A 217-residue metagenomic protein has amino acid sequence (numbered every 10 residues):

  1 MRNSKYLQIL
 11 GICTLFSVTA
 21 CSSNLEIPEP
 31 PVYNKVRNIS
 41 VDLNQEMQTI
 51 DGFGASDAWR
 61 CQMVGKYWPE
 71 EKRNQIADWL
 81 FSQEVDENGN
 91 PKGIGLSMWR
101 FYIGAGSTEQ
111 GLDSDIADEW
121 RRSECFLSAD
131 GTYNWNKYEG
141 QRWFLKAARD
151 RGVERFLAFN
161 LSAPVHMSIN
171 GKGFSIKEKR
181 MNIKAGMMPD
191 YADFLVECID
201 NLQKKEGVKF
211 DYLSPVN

Functional and structural regions predicted by a protein language model:
M1-L10: Bacterial N-terminal signal peptides that target proteins for export
S17-A20: C-terminal motif of bacterial Sec signal peptides marking the signal peptidase cleavage site
S22-P215: Non-catalytic accessory regions flanking glycosidase/transglycosidase catalytic cores in CAZymes
